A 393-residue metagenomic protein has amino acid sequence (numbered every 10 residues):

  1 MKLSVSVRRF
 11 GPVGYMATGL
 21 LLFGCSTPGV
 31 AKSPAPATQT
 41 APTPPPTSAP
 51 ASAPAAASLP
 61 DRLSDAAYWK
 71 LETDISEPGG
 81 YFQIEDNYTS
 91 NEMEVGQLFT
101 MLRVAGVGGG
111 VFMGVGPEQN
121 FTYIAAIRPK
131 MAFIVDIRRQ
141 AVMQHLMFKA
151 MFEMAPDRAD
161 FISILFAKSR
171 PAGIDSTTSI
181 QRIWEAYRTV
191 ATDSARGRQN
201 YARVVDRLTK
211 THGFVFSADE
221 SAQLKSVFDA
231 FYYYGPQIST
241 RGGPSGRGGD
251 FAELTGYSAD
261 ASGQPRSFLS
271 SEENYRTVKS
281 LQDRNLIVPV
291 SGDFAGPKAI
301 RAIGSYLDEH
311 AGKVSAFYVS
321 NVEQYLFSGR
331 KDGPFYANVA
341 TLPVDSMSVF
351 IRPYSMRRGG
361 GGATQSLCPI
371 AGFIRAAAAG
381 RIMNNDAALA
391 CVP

Functional and structural regions predicted by a protein language model:
G11-G24, P45: Bacterial N-terminal signal peptides
S26-P28: Bacterial signal peptide processing site
P36-K70: N-terminal low-complexity, Pro/Thr/Ser-rich intrinsically disordered segments that act as propeptides or flexible
A56-V104, V111: Mature N-terminal segment immediately following signal peptide/propeptide cleavage in secreted/periplasmic
G106-E118: Conserved class I S-adenosyl-L-methionine
Q119-I127: Conserved SAM-binding loop of SAM-dependent methyltransferases across substrates and taxa, primarily the Class I
K130-V288, I382-P393: Class I S-adenosyl-L-methionine-dependent methyltransferase module
Y232, P236-P393: Alpha-helical subdomain
